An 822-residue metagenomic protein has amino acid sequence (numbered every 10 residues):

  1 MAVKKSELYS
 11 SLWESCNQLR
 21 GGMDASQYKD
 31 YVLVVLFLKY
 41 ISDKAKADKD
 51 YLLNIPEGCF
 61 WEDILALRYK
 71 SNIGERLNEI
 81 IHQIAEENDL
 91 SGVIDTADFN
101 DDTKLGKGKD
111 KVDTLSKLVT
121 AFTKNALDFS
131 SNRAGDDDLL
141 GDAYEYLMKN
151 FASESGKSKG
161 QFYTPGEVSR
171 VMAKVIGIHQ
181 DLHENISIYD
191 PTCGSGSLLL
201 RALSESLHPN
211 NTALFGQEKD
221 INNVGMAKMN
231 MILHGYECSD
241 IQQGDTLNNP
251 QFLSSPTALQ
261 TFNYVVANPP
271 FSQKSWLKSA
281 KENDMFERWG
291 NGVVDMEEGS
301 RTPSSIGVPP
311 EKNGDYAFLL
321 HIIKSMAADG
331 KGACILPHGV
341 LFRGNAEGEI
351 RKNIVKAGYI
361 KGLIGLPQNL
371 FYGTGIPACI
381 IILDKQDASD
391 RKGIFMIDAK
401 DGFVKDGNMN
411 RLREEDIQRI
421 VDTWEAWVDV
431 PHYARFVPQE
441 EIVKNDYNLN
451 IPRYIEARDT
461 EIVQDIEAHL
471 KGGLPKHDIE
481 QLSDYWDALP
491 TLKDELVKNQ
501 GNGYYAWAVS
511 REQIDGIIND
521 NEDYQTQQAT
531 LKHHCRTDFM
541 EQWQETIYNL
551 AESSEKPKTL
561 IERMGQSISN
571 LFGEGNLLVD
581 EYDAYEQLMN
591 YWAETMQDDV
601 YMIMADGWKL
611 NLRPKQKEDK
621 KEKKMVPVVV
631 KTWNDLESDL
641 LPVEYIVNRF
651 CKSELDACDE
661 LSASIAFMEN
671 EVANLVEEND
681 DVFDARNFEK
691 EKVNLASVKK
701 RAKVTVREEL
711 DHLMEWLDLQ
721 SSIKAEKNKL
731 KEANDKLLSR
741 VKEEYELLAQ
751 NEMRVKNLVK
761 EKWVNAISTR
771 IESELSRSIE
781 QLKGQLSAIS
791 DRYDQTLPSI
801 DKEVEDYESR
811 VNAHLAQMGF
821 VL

Functional and structural regions predicted by a protein language model:
M1-Q180, Q242, T246-Q251, G365-Q368 (+4 more regions): Non-catalytic, mostly N-terminal accessory regions of nucleic-acid modification and defense proteins
S11-E14, Q18, Q27-F37, I241 (+1 more regions): Conserved Class I SAM-dependent methyltransferase catalytic core
Q18, A121, N125, Y146 (+12 more regions): Conserved, well-folded catalytic cores of nucleic-acid-processing and energy-transducing macromolecular machines
G108, R133, T192, G216-D220 (+10 more regions): Hydrophobic alpha-helical scaffolding
S158-A267, F271-R288, Y316-A317, L336-G339 (+3 more regions): Conserved S-adenosyl-L-methionine
L207, I232, Y236, P270 (+13 more regions): Hydrophobic alpha-helix feature that most strongly marks membrane-spanning transmembrane helices and their immediate
N230, D284-V308: Surface-exposed acidic, glycine/proline-enriched linker/cap segments that occur as 15-30-residue helix-coil
A280, Y372-I451, I455-A468: Flexible, glycine-/basic-rich loop-and-beta segments that form/coincide with the SAM-dependent methyltransferase
